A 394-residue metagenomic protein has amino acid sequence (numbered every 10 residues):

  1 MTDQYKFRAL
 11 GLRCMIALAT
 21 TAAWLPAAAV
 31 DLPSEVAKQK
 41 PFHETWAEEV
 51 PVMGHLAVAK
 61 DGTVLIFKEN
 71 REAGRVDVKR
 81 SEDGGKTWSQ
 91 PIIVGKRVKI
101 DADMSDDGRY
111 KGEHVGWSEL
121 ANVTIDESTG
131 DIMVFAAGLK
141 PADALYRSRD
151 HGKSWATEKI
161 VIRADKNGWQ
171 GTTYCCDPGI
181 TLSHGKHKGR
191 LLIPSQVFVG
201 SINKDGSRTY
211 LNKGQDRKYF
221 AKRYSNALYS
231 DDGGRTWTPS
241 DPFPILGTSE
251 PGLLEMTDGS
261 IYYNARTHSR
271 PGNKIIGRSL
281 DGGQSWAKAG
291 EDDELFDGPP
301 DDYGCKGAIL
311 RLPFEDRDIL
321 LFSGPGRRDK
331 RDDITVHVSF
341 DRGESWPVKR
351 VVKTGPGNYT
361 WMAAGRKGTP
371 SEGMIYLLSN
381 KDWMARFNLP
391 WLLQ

Functional and structural regions predicted by a protein language model:
M1, A19-T20, G62, S128: Intrinsically disordered/low-complexity terminal segments and short unstructured peptides
T2-M15: Bacterial N-terminal signal peptides that target proteins for export
Q4, A22-A23, M362: Serine/threonine-rich, low-complexity intrinsically disordered segments
R13-A23: Bacterial N-terminal signal peptides
A23-W24, S230: Short linear Ser/Thr-Pro motifs
L25-A29: Sec/Tat signal peptide C-region and signal peptidase I cleavage site
V30-Q394: Asp-box/BNR beta-propeller blade signature and adjacent active/binding-site loops in extracellular glycan-interacting
